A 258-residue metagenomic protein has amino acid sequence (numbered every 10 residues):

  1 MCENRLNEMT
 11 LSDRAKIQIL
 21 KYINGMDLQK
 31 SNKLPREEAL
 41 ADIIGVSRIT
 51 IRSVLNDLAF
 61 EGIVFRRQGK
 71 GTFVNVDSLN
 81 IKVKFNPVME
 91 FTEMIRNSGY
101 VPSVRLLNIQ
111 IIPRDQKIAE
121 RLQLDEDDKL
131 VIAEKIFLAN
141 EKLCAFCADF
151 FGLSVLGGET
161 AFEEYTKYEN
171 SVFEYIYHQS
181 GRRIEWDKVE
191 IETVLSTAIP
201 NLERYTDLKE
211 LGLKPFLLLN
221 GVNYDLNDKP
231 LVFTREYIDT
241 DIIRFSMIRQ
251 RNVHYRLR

Functional and structural regions predicted by a protein language model:
M1-R48: Extreme N-terminal segment that seeds HTH/winged-HTH DNA-binding domains in transcriptional regulators
M9-K16, R36, F73-P87: Short, cationic-aromatic polyanion-contact patches
L28-Q29, V64, L143: Conserved hydrophobic residue
L55: DNA major-groove recognition helix of helix-turn-helix
E61-G69, N75: Beta-hairpin "wing" of winged helix-turn-helix
S103-R258: C-terminal all-alpha effector/ligand-binding and dimerization domain of prokaryotic HTH-type transcriptional repressors
